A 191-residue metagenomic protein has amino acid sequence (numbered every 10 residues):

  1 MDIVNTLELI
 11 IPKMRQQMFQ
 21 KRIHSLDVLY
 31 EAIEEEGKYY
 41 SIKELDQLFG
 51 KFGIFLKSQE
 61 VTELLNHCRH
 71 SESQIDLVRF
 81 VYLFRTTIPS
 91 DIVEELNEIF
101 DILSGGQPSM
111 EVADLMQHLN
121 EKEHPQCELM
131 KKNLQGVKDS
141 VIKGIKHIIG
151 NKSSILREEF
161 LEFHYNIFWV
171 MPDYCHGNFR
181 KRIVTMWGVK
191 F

Functional and structural regions predicted by a protein language model:
M1-T6, H67-Q126, D139-F191: EF-hand and EF-hand-like Ca2+-sensor regions
I3-P12, H24, Q59-E63, L77 (+1 more regions): Eukaryotic helix-linker segments that join adjacent hydrophobic helices
I3-V4, P12, Q16-F52: The feature marks the first
Q20, Y39, F55-L56, S90 (+2 more regions): Short, conserved sequence motifs enriched in acidic/basic residues, glycine, and aromatics that mark functional "hot
A32-T86: Acidic (E/D-rich), amphipathic helical modules within compact regulatory domains
S58-T62, E94, K132: Short sequence/structural elements of tandem HEAT/ARM alpha-solenoid repeats
Q126-K132: Short, positively charged loop/turn segments that connect secondary-structure elements
